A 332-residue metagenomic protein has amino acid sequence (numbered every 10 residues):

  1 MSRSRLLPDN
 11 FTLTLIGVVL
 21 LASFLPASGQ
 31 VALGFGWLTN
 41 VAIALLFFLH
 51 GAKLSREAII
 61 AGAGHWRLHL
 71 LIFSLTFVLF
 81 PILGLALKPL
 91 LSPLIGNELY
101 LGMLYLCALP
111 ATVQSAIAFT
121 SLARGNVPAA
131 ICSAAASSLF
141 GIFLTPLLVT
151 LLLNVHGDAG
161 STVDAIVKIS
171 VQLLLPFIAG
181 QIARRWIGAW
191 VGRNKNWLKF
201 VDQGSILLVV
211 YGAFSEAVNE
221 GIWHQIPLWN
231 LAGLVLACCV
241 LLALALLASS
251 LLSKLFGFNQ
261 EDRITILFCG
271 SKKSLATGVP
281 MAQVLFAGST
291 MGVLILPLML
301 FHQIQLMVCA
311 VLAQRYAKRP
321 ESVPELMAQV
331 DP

Functional and structural regions predicted by a protein language model:
M1-L91, T150, N154-Q260, E325-P332: Structural signature of multi-pass alpha-helical membrane transport proteins
G62-L68, S92-G96, T120-A129, L153-A159 (+4 more regions): Juxtamembrane helix-boundary/capping and inter-helix hinge elements in multi-pass membrane proteins
W66-F73, L94-A108, G125-A135, N196 (+3 more regions): The feature identifies polytopic integral membrane transport proteins across all domains of life
L75-L83, A108-V113, A130-T150, S170-L174 (+2 more regions): Membrane-embedded alpha-helical segments of transport systems, primarily multispan ion/solute transporters
K88-F143, V149, L153-A165: Membrane-interface helix-loop-helix junctions at boundaries between adjacent transmembrane segments
S215, V240, S253, L267 (+3 more regions): Generic hydrophobic alpha-helical scaffold/packing signal
L275-P332: C-terminal transmembrane helix pair
